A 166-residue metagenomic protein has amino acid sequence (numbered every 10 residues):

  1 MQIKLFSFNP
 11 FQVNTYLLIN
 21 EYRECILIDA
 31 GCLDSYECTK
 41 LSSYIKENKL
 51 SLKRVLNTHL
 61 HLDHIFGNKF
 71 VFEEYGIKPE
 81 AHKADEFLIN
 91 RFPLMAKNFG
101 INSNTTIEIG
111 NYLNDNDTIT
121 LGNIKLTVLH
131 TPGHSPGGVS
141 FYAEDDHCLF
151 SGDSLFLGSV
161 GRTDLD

Functional and structural regions predicted by a protein language model:
M1-K4, G76, T163: Accessory terminal helices/loops
M1-N48, S140-G152: Conserved beta-strand hairpin/beta-sheet module of binuclear metal-dependent hydrolase folds, prominently
L5, I26-D29, R54-N57, V128-H130: Short catalytic-loop micro-motif centered on adjacent basic/acidic residues
F6-F8, S103, E108-G110, H130-P132: Short Gly/Pro-enriched turn/cap motifs at secondary-structure boundaries
L18, D29, H59, V71 (+4 more regions): Divalent metal-coordination and catalytic microenvironments
I19-R23, L88, L155-S159: Short, basic/glycine-rich phosphate-binding loops at helix/coil junctions that contact nucleotide phosphates
C32-L121: Active-site HxH/HxHxD metal-binding segment of metal-dependent hydrolases
C32-L33, M95, T118, I124-D166: Metallo-beta-lactamase
